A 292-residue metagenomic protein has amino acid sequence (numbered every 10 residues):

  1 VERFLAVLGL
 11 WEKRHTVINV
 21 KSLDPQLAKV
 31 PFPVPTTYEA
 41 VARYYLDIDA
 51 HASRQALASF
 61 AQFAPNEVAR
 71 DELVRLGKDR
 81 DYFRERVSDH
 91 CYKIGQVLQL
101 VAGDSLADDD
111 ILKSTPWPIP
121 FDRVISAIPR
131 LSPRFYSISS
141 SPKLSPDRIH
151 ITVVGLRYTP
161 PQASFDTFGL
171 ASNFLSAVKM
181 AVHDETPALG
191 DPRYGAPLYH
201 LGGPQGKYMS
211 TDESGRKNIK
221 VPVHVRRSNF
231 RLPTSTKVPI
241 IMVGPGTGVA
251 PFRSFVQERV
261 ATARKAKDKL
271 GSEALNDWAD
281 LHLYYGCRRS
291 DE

Functional and structural regions predicted by a protein language model:
V1-E292: FNR-like FAD-binding dehydrogenase module
